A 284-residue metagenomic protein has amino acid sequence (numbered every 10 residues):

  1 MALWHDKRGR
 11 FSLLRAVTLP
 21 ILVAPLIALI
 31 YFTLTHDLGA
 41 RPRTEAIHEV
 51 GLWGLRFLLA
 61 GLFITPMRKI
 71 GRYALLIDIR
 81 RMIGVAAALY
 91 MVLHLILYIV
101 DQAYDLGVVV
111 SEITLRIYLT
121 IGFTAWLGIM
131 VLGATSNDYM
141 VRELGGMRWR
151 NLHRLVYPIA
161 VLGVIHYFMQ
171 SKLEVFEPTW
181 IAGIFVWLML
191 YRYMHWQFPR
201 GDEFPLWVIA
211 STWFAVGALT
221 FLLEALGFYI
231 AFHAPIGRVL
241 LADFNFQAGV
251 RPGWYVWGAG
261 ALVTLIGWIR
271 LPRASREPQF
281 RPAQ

Functional and structural regions predicted by a protein language model:
M1-Q284: Membrane-embedded alpha-helical bundles that constitute the cytochrome b-like, heme-associated redox core of multi-pass
